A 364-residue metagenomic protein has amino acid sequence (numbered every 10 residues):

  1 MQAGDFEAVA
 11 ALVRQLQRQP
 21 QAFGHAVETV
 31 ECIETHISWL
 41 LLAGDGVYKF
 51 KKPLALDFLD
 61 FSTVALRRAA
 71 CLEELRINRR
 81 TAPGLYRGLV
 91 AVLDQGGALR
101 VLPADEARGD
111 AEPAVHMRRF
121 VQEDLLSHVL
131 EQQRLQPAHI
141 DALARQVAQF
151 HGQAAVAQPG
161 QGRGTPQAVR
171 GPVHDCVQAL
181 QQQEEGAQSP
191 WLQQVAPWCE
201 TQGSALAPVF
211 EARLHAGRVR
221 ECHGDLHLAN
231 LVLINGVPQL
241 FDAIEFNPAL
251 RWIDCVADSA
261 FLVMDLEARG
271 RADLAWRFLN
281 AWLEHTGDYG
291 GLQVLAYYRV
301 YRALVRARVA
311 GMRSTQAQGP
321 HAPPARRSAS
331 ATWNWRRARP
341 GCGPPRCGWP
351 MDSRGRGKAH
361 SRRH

Functional and structural regions predicted by a protein language model:
M1-A8: N-terminal non-globular leader segments, chiefly Sec-dependent signal peptides
V9-H223, L228-V305: Conserved ATP-binding subdomain of kinase catalytic cores across diverse folds
L75-N78, G203, G311, T315 (+1 more regions): Generic helix-packing signal
D242, G311, D352-R354: Active-site proximal loops enriched in glycine and acidic residues that flank catalytic Cys/His/Asp and coordinate
Q293, Y297-R326: Glycine/serine-rich phosphate-binding loop and adjoining beta1-alpha1 elements at the start of nucleotide-handling
Q316-H364: Glycine-rich phosphate-binding loop of ATP-dependent small-molecule kinases
